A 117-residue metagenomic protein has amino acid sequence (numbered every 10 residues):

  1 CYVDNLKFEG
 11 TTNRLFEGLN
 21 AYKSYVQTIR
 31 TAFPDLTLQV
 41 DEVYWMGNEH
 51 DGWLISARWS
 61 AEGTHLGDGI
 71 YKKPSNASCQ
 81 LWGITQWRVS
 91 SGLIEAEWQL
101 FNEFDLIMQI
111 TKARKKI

Functional and structural regions predicted by a protein language model:
C1-I117: C-terminal and inter-domain tail/linker signature
